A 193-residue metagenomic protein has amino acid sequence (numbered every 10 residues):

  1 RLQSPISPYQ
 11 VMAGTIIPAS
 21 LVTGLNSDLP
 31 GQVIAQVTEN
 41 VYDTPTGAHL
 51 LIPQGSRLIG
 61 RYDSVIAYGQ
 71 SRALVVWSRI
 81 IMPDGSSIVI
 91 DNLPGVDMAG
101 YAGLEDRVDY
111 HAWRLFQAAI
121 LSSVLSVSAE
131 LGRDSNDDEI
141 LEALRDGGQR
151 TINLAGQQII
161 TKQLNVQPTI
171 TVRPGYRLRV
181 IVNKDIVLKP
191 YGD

Functional and structural regions predicted by a protein language model:
R1-P30, D137-D193: Intrinsically disordered, low-complexity leader/linker segments that occur at the extreme N-terminus
Y9-V75, I80-M82, T171: Structural recognition of beta-strand segments within beta-rich domains
Q32, R72, S87, R177-R179: A residue-level signal for beta-strand positions that form part of recognition/binding surfaces within mature
R61, L93, N183: Active-site-proximal beta-strand/loop segments in catalytic clefts of secreted hydrolases
G69-Q163: Extended amphipathic ligand-handling, pore-lining, and cofactor/metal-binding catalytic surfaces
